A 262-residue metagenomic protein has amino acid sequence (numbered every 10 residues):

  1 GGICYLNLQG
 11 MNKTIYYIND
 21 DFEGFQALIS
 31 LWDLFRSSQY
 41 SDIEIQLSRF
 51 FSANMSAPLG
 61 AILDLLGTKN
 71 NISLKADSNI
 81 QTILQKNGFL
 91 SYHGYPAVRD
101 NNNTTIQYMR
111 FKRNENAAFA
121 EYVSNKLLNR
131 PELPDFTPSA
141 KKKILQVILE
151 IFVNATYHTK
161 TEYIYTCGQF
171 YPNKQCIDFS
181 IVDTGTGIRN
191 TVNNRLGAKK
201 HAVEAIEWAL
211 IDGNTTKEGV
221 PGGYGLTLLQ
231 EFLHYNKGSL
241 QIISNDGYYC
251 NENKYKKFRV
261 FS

Functional and structural regions predicted by a protein language model:
Y17-H93: Amphipathic alpha-helical interaction surfaces in cytosolic regulatory modules
F50-A53, N125-L149: Conserved short strand/loop->alpha-helix "switch" segment adjacent to the catalytic nucleotide/phosphoryl-transfer site
G60-L65, F136-N173, L226-L233: Conserved ATP-binding N-box helix of the HATPase_c
K86-I106: A glycine-rich helix N-cap at a beta->alpha junction
I106-F136, R189, L196-D212, E231: Helix-loop-beta hinge of the Bergerat
D183: Acidic ATP/Mg2+-coordinating residue in the GHKL
T186: Glycine-rich G1-box
N193-C250: Flexible ATP-lid and adjacent glycine-rich G1/G2 motifs of the Bergerat
